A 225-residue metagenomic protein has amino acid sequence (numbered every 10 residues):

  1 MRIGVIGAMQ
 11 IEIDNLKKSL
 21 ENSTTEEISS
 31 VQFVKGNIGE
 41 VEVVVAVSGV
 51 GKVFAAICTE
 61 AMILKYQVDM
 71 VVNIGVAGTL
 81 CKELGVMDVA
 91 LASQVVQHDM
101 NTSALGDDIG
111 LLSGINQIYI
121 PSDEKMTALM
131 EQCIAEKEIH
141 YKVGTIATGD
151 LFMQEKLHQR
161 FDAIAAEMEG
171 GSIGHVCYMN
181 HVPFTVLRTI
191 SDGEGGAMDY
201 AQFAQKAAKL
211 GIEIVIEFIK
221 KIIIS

Functional and structural regions predicted by a protein language model:
R2, E26-S225: Glycine-rich phosphate- or other oxyanion-binding loops that anchor nucleotides, phosphorylated ligands
R2-L20: Short, conserved "active-site rim" segments that organize catalytic pockets and cofactor/ligand binding
